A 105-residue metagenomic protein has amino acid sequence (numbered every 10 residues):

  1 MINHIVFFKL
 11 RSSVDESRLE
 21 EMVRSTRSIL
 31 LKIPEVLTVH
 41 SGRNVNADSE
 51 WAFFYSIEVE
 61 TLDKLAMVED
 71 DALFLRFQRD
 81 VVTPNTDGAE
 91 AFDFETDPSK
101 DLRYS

Functional and structural regions predicted by a protein language model:
I2-L10: Active-site-flanking beta-strand signature of metal-NTP-handling nucleotidyl enzymes and homologous cyclase-like
V6, Y55-I57: Conserved RNP beta-strands of RNA recognition motif
L10-S12, V59-T61, T96-P98: Non-catalytic surface loops within mature trypsin-like serine protease
R11-E20: Short, surface-exposed ligand-recognition loops at beta-strand->loop->(often short) alpha-helix junctions that present
L19-T26, V68-F74: Short amphipathic alpha-helices in soluble, non-transmembrane regions that often serve as interface/regulatory elements
R27-F54: Short, glycine- and small/hydrophobic-rich beta-strand elements in well-ordered beta-sheets
L31-V36, E58-F92: An amphipathic, aromatic/His-enriched active-site/gating alpha helix that lines ligand/cofactor pockets
H40-S49, R79-S105: Glycine-rich beta-strand-turn "strand-cap" elements at beta-sheet edges
